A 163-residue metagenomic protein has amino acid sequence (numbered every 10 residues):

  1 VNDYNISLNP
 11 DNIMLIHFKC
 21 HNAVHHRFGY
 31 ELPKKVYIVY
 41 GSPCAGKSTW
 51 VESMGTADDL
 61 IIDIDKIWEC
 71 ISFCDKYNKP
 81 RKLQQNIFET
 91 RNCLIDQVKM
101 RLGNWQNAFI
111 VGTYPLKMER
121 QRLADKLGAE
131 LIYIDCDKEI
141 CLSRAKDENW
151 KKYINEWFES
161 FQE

Functional and structural regions predicted by a protein language model:
V1-M14, I64-D65: Histidine-centered nuclease catalytic patch
I13-P33: Short Cys/His-centered divalent metal-binding micro-motifs
V39: Hydrophobic anchor at the beta1->P-loop junction of P-loop NTPases
G46-K47: Conserved glycine(s) of the Walker
W50: Hydrophobic positions on the alpha1 helix immediately C-terminal to the Walker A/P-loop
A57-K126: Conserved nucleotide-sensing/catalytic segment adjacent to the nucleotide-binding pocket in NTP-handling enzymes
G112, K126-A145: Conserved phosphate-donor/acceptor-positioning beta-strand/loop module used by diverse small-molecule
E139-E163: Conserved GTP-binding G-domain of TRAFAC-class P-loop NTPases and closely related GTPase folds
